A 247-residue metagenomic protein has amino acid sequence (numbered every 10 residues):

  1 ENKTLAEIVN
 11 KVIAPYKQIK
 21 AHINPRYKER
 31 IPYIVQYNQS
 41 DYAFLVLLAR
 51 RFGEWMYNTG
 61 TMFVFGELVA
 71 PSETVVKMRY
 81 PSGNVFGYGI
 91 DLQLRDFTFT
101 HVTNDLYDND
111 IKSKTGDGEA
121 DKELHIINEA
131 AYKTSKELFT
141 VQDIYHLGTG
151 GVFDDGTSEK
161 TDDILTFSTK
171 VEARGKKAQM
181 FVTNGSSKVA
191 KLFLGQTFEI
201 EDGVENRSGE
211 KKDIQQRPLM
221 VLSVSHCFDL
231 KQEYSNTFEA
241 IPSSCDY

Functional and structural regions predicted by a protein language model:
E1-Y247: Amphipathic alpha-helical and helix-coil boundary elements used as assembly and membrane-proximal scaffolds
